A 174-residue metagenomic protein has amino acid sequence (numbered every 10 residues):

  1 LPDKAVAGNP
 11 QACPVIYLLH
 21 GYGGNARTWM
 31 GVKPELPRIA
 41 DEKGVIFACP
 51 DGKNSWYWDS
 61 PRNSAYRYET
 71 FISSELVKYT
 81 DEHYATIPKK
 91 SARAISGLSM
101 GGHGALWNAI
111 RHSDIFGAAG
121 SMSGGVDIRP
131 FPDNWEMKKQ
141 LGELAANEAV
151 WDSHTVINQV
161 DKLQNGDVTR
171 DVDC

Functional and structural regions predicted by a protein language model:
L1-C174: Non-catalytic cap/lid and distal C-terminal segments of serine-dependent acyl enzymes
